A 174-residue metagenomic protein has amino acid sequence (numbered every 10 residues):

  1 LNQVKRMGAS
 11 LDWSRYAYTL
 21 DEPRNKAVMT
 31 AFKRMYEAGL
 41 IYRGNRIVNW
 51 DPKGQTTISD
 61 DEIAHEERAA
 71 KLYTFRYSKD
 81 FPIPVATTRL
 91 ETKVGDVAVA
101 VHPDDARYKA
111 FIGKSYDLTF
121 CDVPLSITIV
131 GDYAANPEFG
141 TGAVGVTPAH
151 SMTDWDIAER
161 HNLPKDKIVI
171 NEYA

Functional and structural regions predicted by a protein language model:
N2-Q3: Short, charged, amphipathic alpha-helices and their helix-cap/turn boundaries
R6, S10-D12, A17, D21-Y173: NTP-handling and nucleic-acid-processing catalytic cores
